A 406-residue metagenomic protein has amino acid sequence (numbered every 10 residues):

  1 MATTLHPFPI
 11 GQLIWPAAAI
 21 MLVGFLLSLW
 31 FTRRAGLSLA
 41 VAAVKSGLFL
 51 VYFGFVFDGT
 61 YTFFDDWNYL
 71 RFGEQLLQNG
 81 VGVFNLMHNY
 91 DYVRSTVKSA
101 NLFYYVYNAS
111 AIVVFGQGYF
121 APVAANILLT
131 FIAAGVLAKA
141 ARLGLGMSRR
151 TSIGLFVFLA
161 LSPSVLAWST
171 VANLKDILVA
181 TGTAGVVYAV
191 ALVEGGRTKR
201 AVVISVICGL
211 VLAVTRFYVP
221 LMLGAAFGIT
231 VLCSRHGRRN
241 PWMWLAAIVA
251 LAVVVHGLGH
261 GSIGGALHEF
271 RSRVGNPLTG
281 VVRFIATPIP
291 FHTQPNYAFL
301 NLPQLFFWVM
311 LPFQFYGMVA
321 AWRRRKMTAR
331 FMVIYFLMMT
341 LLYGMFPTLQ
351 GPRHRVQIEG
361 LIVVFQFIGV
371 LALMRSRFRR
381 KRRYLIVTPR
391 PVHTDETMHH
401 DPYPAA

Functional and structural regions predicted by a protein language model:
I20-L27, A138, P290, L302-K326: Hydrophobic, aromatic-rich transmembrane alpha-helices and their immediate juxtamembrane boundary segments
V23-S28, A124-G146, F313-Y316: Transmembrane-helix motifs of polytopic, lipid-linked glycan transferases
G36, L137-L161: Transmembrane-helix signature of polytopic, membrane-embedded enzymes that assemble or transfer cell-envelope glycans
V56-F72, V81-Y107, Q117, F270 (+2 more regions): Extracytoplasmic catalytic/substrate-binding loops of multi-pass membrane glycan-assembly enzymes
L102-Y105, V114-I132, N301-L305: Loop-to-helix entry region of an early transmembrane alpha helix in multi-pass inner-membrane enzymes
L143-L145, R150, L192-A201, G237-P241 (+1 more regions): Membrane-interface helix-loop-helix junctions at transmembrane boundaries of multi-pass membrane enzymes, predominantly
A167-W168, A189, V193, A201-G224 (+1 more regions): Membrane-interface alpha helices of multi-pass inner-membrane proteins
W168-L178: Short acidic/glycine- and proline-prone juxtamembrane loop motifs at membrane-interface regions of multi-pass membrane
